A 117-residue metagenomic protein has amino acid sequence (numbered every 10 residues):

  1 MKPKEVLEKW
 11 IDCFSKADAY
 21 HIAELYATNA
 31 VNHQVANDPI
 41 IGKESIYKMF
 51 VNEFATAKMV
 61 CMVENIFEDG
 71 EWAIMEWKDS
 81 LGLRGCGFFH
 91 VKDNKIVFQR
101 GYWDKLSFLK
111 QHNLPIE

Functional and structural regions predicted by a protein language model:
M1, E5, Y20, E44 (+1 more regions): Generic alpha-helical secondary structure signal
M1-A17, L25: Short, aromatic-enriched amphipathic alpha-helices that serve as compact interaction elements
K9-D12, A36, F98: Short, flexible active-site loop motifs that bind/organize anionic cofactors or intermediates
A19-D69: A solvent-exposed, acidic/Ser-Thr-rich amphipathic alpha-helical stretch
Y47-E117: A beta-strand edge to alpha-helix "cap/lid" segment located at domain peripheries
